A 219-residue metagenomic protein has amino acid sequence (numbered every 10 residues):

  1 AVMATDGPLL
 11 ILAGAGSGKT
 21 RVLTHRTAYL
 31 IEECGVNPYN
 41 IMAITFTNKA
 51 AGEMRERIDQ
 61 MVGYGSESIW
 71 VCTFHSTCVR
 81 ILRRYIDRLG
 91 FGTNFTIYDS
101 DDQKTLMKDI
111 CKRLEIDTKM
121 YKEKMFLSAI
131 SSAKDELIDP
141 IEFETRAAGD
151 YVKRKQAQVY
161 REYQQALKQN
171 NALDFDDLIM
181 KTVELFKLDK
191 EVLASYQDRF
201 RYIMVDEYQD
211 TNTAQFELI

Functional and structural regions predicted by a protein language model:
A1-M3: Pre-Walker A adenine-sensing motif
D6-L9, A28-Y202, T213: A basic/glycine-biased coupling hinge at the interface between accessory DNA-binding modules
D6-R26: Walker A/P-loop
A15, F200-T211, Q215: Conserved Walker B
K19, L23, A28-Y29, T213-I219: Conserved RecA-like helicase ATPase core segment that couples NTP binding/hydrolysis to strand translocation
